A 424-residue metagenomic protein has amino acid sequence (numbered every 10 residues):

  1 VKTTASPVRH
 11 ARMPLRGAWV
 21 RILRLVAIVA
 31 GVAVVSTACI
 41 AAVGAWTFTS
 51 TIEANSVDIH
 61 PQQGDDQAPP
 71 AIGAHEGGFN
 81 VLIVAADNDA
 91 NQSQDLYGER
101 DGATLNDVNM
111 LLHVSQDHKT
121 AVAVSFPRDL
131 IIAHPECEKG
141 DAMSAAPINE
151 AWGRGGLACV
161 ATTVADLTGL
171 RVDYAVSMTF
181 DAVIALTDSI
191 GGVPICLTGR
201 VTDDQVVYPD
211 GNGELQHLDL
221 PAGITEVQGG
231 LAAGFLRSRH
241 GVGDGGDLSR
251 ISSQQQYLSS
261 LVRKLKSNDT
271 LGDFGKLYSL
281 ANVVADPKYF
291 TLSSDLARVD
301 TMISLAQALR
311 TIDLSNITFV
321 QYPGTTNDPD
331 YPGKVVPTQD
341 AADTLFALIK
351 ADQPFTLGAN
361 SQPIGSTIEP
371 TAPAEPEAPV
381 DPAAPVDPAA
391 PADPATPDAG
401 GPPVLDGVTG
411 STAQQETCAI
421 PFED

Functional and structural regions predicted by a protein language model:
K2-D424: Non-catalytic, solvent-exposed segments at the cell envelope interface
